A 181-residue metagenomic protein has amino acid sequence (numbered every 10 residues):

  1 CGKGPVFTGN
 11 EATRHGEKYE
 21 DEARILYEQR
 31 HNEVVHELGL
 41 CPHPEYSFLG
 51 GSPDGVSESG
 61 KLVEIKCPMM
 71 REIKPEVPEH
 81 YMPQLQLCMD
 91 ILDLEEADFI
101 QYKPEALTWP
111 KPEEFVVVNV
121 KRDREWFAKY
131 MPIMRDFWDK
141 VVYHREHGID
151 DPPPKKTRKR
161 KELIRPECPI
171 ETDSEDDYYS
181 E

Functional and structural regions predicted by a protein language model:
C1-E181: Accessory terminal regions of nucleic-acid processing enzymes
